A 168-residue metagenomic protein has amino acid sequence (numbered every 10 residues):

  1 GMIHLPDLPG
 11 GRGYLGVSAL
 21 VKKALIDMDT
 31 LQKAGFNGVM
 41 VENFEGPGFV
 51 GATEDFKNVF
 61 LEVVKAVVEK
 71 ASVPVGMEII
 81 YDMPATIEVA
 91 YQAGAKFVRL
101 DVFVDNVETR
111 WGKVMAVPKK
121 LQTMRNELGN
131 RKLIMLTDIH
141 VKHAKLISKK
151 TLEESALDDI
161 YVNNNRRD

Functional and structural regions predicted by a protein language model:
L5-G51, E62-K70, D82-D168: Alpha/beta enzyme core
D55-F60: Aromatic-lined substrate-binding rim segments of carbohydrate-active enzymes
G76-I80: Structural motif
